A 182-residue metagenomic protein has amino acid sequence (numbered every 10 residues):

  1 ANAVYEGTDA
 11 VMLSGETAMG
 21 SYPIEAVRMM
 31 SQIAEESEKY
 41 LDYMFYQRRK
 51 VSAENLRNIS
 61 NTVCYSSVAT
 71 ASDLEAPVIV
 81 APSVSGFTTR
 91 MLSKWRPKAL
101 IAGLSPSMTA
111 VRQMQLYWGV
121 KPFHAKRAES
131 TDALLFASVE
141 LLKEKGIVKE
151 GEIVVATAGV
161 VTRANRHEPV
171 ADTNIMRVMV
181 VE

Functional and structural regions predicted by a protein language model:
A1-P23: Glycine-rich phosphate-binding active-site loops on the catalytic face of alpha/beta enzymes
A3, L92, V154: Conserved, mostly hydrophobic/aromatic
Y5, D9-A10, S31-Y43, V68 (+5 more regions): Generic secondary-structure signature for well-ordered alpha-helical cores
T17-K39, P169-M179: C-terminal helical cap(s) of enzyme catalytic domains, especially alpha/beta-barrels
T17-Y22, A53-R57, T131: Short, small-residue-enriched loops and turns at beta-alpha junctions that line or gate enzyme active sites
M30-S67, I175: Long, charged amphipathic helices and adjacent flexible linkers at domain junctions
T88-R90, R96-A133: Nucleotide-binding motor/catalytic cores of P-loop/tubulin-like NTPases across gene-expression machines
K121-H124, F136, E140, T162 (+1 more regions): Beta-strand/loop-dominated core regions that host nucleotide or nucleotide-derived cofactor-binding catalytic loops
